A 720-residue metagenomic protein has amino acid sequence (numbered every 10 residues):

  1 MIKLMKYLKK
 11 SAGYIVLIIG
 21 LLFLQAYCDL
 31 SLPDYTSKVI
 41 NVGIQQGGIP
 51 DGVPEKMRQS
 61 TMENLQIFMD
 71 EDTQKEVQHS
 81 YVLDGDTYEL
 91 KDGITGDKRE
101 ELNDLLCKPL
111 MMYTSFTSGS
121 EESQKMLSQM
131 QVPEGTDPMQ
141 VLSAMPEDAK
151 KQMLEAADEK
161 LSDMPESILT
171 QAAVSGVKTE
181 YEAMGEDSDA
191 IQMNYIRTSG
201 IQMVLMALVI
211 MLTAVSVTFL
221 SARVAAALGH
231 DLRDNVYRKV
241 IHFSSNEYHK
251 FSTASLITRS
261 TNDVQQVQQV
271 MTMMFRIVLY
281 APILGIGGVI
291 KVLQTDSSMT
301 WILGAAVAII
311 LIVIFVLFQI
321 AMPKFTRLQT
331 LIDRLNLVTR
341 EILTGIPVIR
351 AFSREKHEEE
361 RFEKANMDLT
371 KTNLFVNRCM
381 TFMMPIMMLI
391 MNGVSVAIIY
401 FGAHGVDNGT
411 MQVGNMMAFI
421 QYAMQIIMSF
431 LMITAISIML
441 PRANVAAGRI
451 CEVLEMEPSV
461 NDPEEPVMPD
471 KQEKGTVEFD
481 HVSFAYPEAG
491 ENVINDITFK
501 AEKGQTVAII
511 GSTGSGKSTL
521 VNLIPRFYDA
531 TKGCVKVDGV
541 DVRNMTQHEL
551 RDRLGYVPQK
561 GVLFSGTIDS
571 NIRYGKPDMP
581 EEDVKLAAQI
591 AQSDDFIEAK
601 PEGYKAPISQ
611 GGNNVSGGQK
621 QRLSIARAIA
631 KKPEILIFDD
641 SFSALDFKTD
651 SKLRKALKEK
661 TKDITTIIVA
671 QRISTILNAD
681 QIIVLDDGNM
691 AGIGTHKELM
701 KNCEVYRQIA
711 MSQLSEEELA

Functional and structural regions predicted by a protein language model:
M1-L32, T36-M203, V209, T213 (+11 more regions): Membrane-integrated ABC transporters
I15, D51-P54, L65-Q66, E71-D72 (+3 more regions): ABC-type nucleotide-binding domain
V16-Y27, V204, L208, L212 (+10 more regions): Generic alpha-helical transmembrane segments of integral inner-membrane proteins, especially permease/transport modules
C28-I44, M206-T253, I257, T261 (+8 more regions): Juxtamembrane helix-loop junctions of ABC transporter transmembrane domains
I44-D51, R58-M62, D70, P138-L142 (+11 more regions): Short intracellular "coupling" helices and adjacent cytoplasmic loop segments at the cytosolic face of multi-pass
G135, P146, M153, S245-N246 (+9 more regions): An intracellular "coupling" helix at the cytosolic face of ABC transporter transmembrane type-1 domains
G287, K291-A308, I314, Q319 (+2 more regions): Helix-loop-helix
